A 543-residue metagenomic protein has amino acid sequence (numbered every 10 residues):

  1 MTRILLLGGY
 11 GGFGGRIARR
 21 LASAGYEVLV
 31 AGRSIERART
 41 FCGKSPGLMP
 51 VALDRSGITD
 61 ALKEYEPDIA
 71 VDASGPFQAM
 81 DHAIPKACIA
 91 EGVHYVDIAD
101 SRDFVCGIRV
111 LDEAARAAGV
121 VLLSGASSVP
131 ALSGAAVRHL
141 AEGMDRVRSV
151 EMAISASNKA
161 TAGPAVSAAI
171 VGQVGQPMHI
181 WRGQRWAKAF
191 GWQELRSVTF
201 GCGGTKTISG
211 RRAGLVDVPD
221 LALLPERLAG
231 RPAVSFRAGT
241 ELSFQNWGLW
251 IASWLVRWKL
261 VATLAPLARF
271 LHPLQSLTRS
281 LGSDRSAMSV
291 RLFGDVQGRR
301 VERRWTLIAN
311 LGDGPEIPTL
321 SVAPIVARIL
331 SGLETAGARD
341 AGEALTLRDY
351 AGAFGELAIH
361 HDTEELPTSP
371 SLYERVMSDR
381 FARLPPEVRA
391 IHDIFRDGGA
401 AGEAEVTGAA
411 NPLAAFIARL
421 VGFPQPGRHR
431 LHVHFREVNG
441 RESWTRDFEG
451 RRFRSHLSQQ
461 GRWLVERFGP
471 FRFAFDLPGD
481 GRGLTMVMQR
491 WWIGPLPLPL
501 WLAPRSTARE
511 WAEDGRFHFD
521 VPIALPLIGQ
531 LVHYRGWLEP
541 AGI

Functional and structural regions predicted by a protein language model:
I4-L21: N-terminal Rossmann NAD(P)H-binding glycine-rich loop of SDR-like oxidoreductase domains
L7, E142-F293, E316: Active-site-lining helix/loop region of Rossmann-like oxidoreductase modules
A31-I35: N-terminal Rossmann-fold cofactor-binding loop
K44-G57: Rossmann-fold cofactor-recognition segment
P76, C88-V105: ADP-ribose/adenylate-binding Rossmann-like module
A99-V120: Rossmann-fold NAD(P)-binding glycine/threonine-rich loop
R237, S378-E513, F517-I523, Y534: Soluble ligand-binding/transfer domains with enclosed cavities or grooves
W258-P370: C-terminal active-site/capping subdomain that shapes the small-molecule cofactor and substrate pocket of enzyme
